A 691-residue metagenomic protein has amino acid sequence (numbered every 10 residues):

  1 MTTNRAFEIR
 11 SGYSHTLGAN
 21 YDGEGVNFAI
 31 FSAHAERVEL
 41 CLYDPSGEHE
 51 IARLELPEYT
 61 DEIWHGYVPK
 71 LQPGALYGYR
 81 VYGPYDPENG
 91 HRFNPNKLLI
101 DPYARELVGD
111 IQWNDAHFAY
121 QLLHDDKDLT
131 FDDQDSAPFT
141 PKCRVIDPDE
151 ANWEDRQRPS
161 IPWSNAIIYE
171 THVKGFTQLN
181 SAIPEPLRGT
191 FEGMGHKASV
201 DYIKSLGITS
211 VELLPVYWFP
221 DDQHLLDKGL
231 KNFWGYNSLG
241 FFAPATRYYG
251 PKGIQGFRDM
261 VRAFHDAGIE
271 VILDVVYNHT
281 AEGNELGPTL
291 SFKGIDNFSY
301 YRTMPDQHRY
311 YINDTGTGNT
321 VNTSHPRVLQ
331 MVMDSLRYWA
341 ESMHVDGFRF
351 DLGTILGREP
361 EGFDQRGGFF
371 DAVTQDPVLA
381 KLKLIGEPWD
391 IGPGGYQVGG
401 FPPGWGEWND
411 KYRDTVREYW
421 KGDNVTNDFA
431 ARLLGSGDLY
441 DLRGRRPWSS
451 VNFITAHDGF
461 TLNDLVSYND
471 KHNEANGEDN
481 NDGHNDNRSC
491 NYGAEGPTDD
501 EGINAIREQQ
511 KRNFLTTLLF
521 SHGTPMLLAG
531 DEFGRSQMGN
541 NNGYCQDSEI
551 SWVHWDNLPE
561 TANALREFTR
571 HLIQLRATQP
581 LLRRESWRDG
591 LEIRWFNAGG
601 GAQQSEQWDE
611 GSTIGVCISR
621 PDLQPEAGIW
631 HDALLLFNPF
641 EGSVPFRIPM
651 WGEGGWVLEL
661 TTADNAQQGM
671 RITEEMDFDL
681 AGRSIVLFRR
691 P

Functional and structural regions predicted by a protein language model:
M1-Y169, K174, I503-E508, R512 (+2 more regions): Carbohydrate-interacting/catalytic domains
I30, Y79, T171, I203 (+9 more regions): Conserved, mostly hydrophobic/aromatic
S32-H34, E58-T60, K70-Q72, G83 (+16 more regions): Short, flexible loop/turn elements at secondary-structure junctions
D86-G90, T177-L179, F219-Q223, H279-E282 (+5 more regions): Short catalytic/ligand-binding loop motif for oxyanion handling, primarily in non-cytosolic enzymes, centered on
E106-S181, L187, T415-G502, N597-W608: Glycine-rich phosphate/pyrophosphate-binding loop and adjacent beta-alpha nucleotide/cofactor-binding cores
S136, H172-V345, L352-V378, W420-K421 (+1 more regions): Substrate-binding/active-site clefts of carbohydrate-active enzymes
I167-Y169, V211, V271-L273, F348 (+2 more regions): Hydrophobic faces of well-ordered beta-strands that scaffold small-molecule active sites in alpha/beta enzyme cores
H344, E359, Q365-A529, F533-G534 (+8 more regions): Conserved alpha/beta catalytic core and glycan-binding cleft of carbohydrate-active enzymes
